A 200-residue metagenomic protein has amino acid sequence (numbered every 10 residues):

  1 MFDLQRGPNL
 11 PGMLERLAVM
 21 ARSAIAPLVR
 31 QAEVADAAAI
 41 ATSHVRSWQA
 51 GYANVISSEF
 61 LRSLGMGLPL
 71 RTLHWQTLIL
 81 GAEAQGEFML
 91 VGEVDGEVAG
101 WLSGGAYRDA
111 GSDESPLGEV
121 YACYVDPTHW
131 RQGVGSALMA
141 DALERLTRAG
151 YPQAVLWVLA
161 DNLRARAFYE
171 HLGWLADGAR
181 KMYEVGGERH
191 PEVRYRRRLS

Functional and structural regions predicted by a protein language model:
F2-A18, R22, P27, Q31-V34 (+5 more regions): Acetyl-CoA-dependent GNAT
E33-D36, N162: Acidic/polar helix N-cap motif
H44, E93, W130-Q132, S136 (+4 more regions): A general secondary-structure boundary signal
F60-S63, R71-L73, G133-G135, Y151 (+1 more regions): Short C-terminal domain-edge/linker segments immediately following a structured domain
G100, G105, G118, R131-G135 (+3 more regions): Glycine-centered flexibility sites
L117-G118, P152-V155, L159-R166, E170-L175 (+1 more regions): C-terminal "cap" of GNAT-fold acetyltransferases
A122, D126-A140, T147-A149, L159-A167 (+1 more regions): Conserved glycine-rich acetyl-CoA-binding loop
